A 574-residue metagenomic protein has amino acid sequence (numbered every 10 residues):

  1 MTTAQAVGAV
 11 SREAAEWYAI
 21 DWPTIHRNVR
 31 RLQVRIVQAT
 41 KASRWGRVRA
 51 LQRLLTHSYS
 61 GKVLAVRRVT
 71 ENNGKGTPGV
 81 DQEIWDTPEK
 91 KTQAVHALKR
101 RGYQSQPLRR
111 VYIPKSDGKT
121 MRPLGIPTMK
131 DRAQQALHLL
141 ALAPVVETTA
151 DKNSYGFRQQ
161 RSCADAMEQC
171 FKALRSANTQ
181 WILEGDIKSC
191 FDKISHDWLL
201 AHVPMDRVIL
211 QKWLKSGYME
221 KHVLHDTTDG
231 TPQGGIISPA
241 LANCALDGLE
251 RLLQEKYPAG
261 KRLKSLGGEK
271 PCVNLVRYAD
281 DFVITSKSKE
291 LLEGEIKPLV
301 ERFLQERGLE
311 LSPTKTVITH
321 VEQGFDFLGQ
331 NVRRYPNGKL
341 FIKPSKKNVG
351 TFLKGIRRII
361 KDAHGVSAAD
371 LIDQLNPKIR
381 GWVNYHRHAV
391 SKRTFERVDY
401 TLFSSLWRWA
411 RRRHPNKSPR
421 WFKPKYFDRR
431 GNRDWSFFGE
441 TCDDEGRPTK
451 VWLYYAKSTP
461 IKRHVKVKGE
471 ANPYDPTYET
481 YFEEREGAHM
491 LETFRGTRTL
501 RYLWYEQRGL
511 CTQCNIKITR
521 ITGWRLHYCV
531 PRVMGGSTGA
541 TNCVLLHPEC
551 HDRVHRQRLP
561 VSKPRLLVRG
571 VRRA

Functional and structural regions predicted by a protein language model:
A14-G74, L140-G156, R565: Charged boundary/loop elements
V66-V69, V95-T120, M129, A133-L142 (+2 more regions): Reverse-transcriptase-like RNA-dependent polymerase core
A97, T149-N153, R158-R161, D165-G324 (+1 more regions): Conserved polymerase palm-domain catalytic core
K215, K221-L224, R307-Q374, K378-W382: A conserved non-catalytic segment of reverse transcriptases and RNA-directed RNA polymerases corresponding to the late
S367, L371-Y426: Non-catalytic, peripheral interaction segments enriched in hydrophobic/basic residues
T401-R495, R573: Extended C-terminal regions of large enzymes
A471-Q513, S537, T541, K563-A574: Short, charged surface segments at domain edges that flank catalytic/cofactor-binding sites
N515-P548, V554, R558-L566: Histidine-centered nuclease catalytic patch
